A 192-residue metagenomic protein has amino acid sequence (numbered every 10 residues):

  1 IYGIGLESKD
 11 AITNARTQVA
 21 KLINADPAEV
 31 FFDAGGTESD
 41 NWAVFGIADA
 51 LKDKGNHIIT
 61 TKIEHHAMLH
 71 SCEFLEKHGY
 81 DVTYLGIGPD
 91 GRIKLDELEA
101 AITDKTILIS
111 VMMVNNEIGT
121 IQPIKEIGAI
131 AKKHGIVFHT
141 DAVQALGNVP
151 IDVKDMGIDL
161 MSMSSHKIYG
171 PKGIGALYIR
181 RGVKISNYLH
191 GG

Functional and structural regions predicted by a protein language model:
I1-G192: Pyridoxal 5′-phosphate
